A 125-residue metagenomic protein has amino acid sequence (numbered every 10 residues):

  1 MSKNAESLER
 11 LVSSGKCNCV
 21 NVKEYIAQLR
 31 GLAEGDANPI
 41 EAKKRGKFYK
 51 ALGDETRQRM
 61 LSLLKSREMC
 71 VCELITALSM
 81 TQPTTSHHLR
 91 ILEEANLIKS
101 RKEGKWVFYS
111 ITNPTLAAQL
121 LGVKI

Functional and structural regions predicted by a protein language model:
M1-A51: N-terminal leader segment of winged-helix/HTH proteins
R45, S110-I125: Conserved segment of winged-helix/HTH DNA-binding domains
E55, S66-C70: Short capping segments at the starts of secondary-structure elements
Q58-S62: Pre-recognition alpha-helix immediately N-terminal to the DNA-recognition helix within helix-turn-helix or winged-helix
T76, H87, E93-E94: Alpha-helical residues within the helix-turn-helix
T81-T84: Helix-turn-helix DNA-binding motif, specifically the short coil turn and the N-cap/start of the second
E93-E103, S110: Beta-hairpin "wing" of winged helix-turn-helix
